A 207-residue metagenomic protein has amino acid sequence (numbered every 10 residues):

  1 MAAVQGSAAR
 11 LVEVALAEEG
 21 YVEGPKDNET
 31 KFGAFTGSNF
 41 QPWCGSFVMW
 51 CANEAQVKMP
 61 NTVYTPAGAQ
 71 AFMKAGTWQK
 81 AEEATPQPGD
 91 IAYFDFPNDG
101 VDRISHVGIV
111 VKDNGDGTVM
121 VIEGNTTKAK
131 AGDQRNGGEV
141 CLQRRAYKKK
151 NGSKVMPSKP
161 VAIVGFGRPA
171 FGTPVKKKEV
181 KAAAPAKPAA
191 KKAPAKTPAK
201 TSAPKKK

Functional and structural regions predicted by a protein language model:
M1-V57, A170-K181, K205-K207: N-terminal capping segments
Q5, D102-K207: Aromatic- and glycine-rich peptidoglycan recognition patches
A8-L11, P86-Q87, M120: Alpha-helical scaffolds flanking conserved acidic
L11, C51, K58, T65-A67 (+2 more regions): Generic signature of intrinsically disordered, low-complexity, basic-rich segments and short cationic peptides
G24-P88, F94, N98-D99: Catalytic cysteine-centered active-site loop
